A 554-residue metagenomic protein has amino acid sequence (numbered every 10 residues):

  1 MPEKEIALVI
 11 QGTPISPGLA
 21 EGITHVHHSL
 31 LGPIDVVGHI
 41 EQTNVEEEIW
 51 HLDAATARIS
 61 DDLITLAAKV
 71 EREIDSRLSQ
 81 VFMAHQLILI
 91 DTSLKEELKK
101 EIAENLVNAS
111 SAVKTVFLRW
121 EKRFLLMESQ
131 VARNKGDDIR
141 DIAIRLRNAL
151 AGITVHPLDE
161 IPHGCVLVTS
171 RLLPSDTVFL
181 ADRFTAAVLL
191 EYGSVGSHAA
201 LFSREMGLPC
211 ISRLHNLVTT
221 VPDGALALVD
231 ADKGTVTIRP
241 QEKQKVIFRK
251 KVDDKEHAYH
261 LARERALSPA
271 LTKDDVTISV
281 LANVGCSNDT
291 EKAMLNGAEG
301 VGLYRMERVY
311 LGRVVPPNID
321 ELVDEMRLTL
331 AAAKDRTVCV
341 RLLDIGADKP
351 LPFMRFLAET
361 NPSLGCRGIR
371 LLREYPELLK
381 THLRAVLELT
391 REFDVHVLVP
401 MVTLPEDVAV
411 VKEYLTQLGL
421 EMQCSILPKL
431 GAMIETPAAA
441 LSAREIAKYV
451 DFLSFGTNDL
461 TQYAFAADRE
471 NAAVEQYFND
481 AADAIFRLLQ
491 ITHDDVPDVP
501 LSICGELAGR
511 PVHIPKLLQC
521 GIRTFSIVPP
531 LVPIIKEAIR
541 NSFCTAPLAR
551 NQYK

Functional and structural regions predicted by a protein language model:
M1-A332, V338-I345, L371, Y375 (+5 more regions): Non-catalytic, soluble scaffold/interaction modules
Y259-K554: Conserved alpha/beta-domain cores
